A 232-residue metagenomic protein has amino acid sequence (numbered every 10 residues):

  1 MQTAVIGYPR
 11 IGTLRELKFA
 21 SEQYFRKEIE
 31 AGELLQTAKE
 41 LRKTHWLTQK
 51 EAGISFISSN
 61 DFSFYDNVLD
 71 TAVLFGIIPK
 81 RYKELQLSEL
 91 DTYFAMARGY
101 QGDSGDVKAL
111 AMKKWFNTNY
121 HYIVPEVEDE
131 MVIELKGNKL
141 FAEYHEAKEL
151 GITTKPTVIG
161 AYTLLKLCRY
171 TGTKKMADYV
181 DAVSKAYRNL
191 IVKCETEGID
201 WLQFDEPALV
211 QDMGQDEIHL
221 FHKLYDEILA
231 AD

Functional and structural regions predicted by a protein language model:
M1-D232: Domain-level signal for soluble alpha/beta catalytic cores
